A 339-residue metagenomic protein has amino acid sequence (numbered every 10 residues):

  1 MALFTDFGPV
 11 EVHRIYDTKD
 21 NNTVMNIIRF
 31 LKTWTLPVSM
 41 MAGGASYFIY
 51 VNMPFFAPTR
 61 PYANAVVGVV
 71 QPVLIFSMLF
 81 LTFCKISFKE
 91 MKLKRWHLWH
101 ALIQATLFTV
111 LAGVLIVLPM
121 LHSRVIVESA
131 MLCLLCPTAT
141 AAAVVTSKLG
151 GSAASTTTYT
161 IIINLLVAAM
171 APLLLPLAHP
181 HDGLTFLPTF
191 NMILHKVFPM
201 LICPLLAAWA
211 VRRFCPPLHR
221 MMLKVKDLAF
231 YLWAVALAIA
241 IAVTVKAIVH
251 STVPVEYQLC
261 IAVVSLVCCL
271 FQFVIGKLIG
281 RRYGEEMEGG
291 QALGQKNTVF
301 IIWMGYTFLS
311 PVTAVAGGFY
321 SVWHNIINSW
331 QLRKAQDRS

Functional and structural regions predicted by a protein language model:
M1-V24: N-terminal amphipathic/basic-hydrophobic helices that include classical n-h-c signal peptides and signal-anchor
Y16-S339: Alpha-helical transmembrane segments of multi-pass small-molecule/ion transporters
